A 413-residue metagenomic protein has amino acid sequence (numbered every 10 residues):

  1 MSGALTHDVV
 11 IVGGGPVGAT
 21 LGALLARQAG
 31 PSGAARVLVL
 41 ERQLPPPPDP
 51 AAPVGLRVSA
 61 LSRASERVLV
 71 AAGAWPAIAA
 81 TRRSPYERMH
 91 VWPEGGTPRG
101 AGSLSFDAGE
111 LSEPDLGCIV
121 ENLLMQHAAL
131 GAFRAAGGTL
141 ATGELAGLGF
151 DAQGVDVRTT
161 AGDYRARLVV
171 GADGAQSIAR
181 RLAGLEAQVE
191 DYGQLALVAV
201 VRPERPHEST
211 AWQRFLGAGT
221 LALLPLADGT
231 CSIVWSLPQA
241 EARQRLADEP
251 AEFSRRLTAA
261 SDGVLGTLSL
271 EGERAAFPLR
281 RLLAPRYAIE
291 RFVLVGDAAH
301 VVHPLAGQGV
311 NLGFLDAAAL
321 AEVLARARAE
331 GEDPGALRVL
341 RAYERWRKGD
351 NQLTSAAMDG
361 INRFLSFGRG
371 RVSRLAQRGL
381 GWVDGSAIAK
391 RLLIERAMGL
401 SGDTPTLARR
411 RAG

Functional and structural regions predicted by a protein language model:
G3, T81-L182, V189-L195, T404: Conserved N-terminal helical subregion
G3-V17, L38: Beta1/beta-strand and adjacent pyrophosphate-binding region of the FAD-binding site in flavoprotein oxidoreductases
A26-G55: Glycine-rich FAD pyrophosphate-binding loop
V39-L40, G171, V295, V302: Generic enzyme active-site microenvironment
P53-G95: N-terminal FAD cofactor-binding segment of flavoenzymes
L69, G162, V169-T267, E271-R274: Conserved FAD-binding catalytic core of PHBH/FMO-like flavoproteins
R243-L337: FAD/FMN-dependent oxidoreductases across multiple families
E322-G413: C-terminal helical "tail/cap" subdomain of flavin- and related membrane-associated enzymes
